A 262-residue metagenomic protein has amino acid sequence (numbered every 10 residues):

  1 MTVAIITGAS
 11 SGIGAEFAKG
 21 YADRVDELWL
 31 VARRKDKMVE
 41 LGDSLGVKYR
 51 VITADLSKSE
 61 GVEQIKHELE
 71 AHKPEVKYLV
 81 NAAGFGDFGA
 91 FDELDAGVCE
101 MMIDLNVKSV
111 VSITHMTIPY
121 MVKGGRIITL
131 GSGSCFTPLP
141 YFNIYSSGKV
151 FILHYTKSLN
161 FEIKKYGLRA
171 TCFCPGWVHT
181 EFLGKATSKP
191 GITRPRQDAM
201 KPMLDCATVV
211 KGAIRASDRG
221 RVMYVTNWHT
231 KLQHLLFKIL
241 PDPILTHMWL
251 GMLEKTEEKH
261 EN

Functional and structural regions predicted by a protein language model:
S10-S11: Conserved glycine-rich cofactor-binding loop
R24-E40: Conserved glycine-rich Rossmann-like NAD(P)H-binding loop of the short-chain dehydrogenase/reductase
A82-D87: Conserved NAD(P)H cofactor-binding loop of Rossmann-fold oxidoreductase domains
A90-F91, D95-I103: Substrate-binding pocket helix/loop in short-chain dehydrogenase/reductase
T114, G148: Active-site helix of classical SDR
S132: Residue(s) in the substrate-gating loop at a strand-loop-helix junction that position the organic substrate next
K165-W228: SDR active-site lid
